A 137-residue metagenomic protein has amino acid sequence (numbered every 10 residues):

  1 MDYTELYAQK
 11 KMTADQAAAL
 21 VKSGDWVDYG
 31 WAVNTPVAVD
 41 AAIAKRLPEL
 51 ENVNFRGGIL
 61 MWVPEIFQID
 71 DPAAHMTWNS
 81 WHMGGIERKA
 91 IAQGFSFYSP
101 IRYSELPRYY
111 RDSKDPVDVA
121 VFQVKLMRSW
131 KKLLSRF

Functional and structural regions predicted by a protein language model:
M1-F137: Conserved alpha/beta enzyme-core scaffold
